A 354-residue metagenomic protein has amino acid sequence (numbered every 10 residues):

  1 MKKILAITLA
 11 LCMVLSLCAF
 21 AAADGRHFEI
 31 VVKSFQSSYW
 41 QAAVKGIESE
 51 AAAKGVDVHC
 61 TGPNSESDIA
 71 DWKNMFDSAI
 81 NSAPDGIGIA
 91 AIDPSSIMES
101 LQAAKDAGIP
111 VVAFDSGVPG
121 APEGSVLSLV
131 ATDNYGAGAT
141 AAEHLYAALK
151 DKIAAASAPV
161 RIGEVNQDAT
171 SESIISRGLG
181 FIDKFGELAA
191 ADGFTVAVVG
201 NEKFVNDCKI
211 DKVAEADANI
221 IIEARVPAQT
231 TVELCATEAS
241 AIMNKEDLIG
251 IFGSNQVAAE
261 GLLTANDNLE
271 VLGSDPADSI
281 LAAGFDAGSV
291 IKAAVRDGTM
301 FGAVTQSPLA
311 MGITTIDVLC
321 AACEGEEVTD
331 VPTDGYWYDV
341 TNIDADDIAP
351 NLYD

Functional and structural regions predicted by a protein language model:
M1-L9: Positively charged n-region of N-terminal signal peptides that target proteins for export
L9, M13-L17: Hydrophobic core
F20-D354: A residue-level marker of the well-folded mature domains of exported/periplasmic proteins
